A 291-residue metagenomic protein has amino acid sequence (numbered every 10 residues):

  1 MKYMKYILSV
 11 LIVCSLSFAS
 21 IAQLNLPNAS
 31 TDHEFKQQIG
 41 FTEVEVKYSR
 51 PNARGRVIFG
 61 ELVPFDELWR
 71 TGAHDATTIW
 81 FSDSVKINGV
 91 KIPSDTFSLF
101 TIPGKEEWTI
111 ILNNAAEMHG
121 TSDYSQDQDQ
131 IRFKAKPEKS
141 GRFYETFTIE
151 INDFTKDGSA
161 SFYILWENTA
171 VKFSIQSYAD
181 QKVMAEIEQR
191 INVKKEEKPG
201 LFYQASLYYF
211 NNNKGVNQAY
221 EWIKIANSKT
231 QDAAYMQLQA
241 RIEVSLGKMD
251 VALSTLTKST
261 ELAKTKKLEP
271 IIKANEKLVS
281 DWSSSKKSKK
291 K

Functional and structural regions predicted by a protein language model:
M1-N25: Bacterial Sec-dependent N-terminal signal peptides
S20-S30, S288-K290: Cleaved targeting-peptide boundary
L26-N28, E43-S94, F100-E197, T230: Extended, well-structured beta-strand/loop surface patches that form recognition or cofactor-anchoring regions within
H33-K36, T42-E43: Well-ordered beta-sheet/strand-loop patches within structured domains
I187-E243, G247-V251, E261-L262: Alpha-helical adaptor scaffolds
S245-T255, T265, V279-K291: Alpha-helical linker/edge segments of TPR/alpha-solenoid repeat scaffolds and analogous pre-/post-domain helices
